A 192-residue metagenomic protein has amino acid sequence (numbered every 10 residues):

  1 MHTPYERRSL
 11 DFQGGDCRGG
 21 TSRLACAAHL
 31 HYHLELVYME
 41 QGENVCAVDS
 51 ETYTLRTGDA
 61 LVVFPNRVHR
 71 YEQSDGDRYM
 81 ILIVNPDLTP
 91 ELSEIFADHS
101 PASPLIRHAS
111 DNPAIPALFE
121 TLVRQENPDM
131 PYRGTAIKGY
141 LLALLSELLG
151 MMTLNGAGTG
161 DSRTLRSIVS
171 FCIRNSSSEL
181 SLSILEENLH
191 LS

Functional and structural regions predicted by a protein language model:
M1, A28-Y32, L189: Intrinsically disordered, low-complexity cationic segments
M1-D11, Q125-P128: A short, N-terminal "cap"/entry segment at the start of jelly-roll beta-barrel domains of the cupin/DSBH fold
D11-S100, P131-G134: N-terminal regulatory/effector-sensing and dimerization cores that precede helix-turn-helix DNA-binding domains
E40, L149, I173, S177: Short, locally clustered residues in the helix-turn-helix/winged-helix DNA-binding domain
A97-N155, S170: Amphipathic alpha-helical segments enriched in hydrophobic/aromatic residues interleaved with Lys/Arg
N112-P116, A157-S192: A short, Lys/Arg-enriched amphipathic alpha-helix from helix-turn-helix/homeodomain DNA-binding modules
